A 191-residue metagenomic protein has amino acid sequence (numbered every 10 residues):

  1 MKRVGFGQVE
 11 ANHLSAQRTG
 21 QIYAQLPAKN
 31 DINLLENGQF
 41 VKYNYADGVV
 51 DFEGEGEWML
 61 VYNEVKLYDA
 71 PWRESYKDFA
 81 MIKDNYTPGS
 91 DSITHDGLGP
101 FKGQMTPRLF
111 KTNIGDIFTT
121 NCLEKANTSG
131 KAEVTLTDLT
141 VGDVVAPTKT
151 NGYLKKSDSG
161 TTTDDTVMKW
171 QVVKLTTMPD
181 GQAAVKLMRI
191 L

Functional and structural regions predicted by a protein language model:
M1-L191: Surface-exposed, low-hydrophobicity beta-strand/loop segments enriched in small/polar/acidic residues
